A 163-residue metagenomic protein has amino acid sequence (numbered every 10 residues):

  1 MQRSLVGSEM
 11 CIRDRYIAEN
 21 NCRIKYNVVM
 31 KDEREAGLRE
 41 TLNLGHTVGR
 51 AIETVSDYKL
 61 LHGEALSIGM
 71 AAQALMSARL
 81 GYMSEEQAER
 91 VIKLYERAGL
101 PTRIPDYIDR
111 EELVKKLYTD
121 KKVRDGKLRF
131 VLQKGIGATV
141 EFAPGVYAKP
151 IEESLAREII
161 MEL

Functional and structural regions predicted by a protein language model:
M1-G7, C11-I12: Single conserved hydrophobic/aromatic residue that forms the stacking wall/gate of nucleotide- or nucleobase-binding
S8, R23-E35, R50: Glycine-rich phosphate/diphosphate-binding loops and the adjacent beta-loop-alpha structural elements that coordinate
C11, L44-I52: Active-site His/Glu-centered metal-binding helix of metallohydrolases
I17-K25, M70, Y95, L117: Short alpha-helical scaffolding segments that buttress acidic/His motifs in well-ordered protein cores
L38-T41: Conserved phosphate/pyrophosphate-binding and hydrolysis machinery centered on Walker-type P-loop NTPases, extending
G49, E53-R90, A98: Internal helical hairpin/lid segments
Y82-L163: C-terminal charged capping/lid subdomain of soluble metabolic enzymes
